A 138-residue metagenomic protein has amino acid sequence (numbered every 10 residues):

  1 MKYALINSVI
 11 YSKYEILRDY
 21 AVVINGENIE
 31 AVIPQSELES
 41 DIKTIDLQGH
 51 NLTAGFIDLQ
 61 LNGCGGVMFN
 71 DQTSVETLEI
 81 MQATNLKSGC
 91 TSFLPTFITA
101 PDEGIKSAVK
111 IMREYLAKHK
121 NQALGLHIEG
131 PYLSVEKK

Functional and structural regions predicted by a protein language model:
M1-L38: N-terminal metal-binding scaffold of metallo-dependent hydrolase/deaminase domains
Y3-L5, E39-E79, A83: Replace "His-x-His-based motif
I6, R18, E30, I57 (+3 more regions): A short, local hydrophobic-aromatic micro-motif
N7-S8, K13-Y14, Q35, L47-Q48 (+4 more regions): Fold-independent oxyanion-binding glycine-rich loops and adjacent beta-strand/coil segments at enzyme active sites
S8, V22, E27, G49 (+3 more regions): Divalent metal-coordination and catalytic microenvironments
L38-Q48, A108-K120: Short amphipathic alpha-helices and their capping/turn segments at secondary-structure boundaries
N62-C64, E79-A108, N121-V135: Divalent metal-dependent hydrolysis catalytic cores, especially in the metallo-beta-lactamase
R113, K137-K138: Short, intrinsically disordered, charge-balanced linker/junction segments flanking boundaries in proteins
